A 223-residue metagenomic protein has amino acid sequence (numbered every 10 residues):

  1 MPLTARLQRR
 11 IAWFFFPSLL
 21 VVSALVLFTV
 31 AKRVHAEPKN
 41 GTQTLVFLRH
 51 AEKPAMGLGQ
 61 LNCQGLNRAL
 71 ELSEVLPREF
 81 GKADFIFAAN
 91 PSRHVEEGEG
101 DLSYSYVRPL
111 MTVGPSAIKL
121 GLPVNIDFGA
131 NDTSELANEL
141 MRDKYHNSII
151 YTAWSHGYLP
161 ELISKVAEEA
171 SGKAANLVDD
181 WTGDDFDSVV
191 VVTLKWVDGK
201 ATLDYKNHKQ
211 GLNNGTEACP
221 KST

Functional and structural regions predicted by a protein language model:
T4-L19: N-terminal Sec-pathway targeting helices
A5-R9, A31-K32, G65-N67: Short, intrinsically disordered low-complexity segments
L7-R10, F28, K195-D198: Compositionally biased, intrinsically disordered low-complexity regions
V21-A31: Hydrophobic alpha-helical membrane-insertion segments, chiefly the h-region of N-terminal signal peptides
V34-N147, Y158-T223: Active-site-proximal alpha-helix that buttresses catalytic centers in soluble enzyme cores
I149-A153: Periplasmic-binding protein-like
